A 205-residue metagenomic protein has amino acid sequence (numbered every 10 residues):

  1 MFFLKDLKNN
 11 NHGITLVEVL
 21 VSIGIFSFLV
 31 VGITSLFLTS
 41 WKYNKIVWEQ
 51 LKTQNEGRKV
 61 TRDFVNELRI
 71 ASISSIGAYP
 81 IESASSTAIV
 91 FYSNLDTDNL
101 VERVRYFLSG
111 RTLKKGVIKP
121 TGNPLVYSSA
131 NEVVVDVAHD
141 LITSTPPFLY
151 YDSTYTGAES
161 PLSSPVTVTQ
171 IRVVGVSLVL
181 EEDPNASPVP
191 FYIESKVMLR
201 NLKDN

Functional and structural regions predicted by a protein language model:
M1-G13, N201-N205: Short, Lys/Arg-enriched, disordered terminal segments
F2, K59-P80, D140-P161: Generic detector of solvent-exposed, compositionally biased contiguous segments
L7-I73: Aliphatic-rich helix starts adjacent to a transmembrane/signal segment
N11, S83-A84, I171, Y192: A generic fold-level signal
E49, T97, L141-N205: Short linear sequence signals and composition-biased patches located at protein termini or domain-edge surfaces
N55, L68-L95: Short, glycine/small-hydrophobic-rich surface segments
A84-P161: Type IV pilin-like appendage domain
